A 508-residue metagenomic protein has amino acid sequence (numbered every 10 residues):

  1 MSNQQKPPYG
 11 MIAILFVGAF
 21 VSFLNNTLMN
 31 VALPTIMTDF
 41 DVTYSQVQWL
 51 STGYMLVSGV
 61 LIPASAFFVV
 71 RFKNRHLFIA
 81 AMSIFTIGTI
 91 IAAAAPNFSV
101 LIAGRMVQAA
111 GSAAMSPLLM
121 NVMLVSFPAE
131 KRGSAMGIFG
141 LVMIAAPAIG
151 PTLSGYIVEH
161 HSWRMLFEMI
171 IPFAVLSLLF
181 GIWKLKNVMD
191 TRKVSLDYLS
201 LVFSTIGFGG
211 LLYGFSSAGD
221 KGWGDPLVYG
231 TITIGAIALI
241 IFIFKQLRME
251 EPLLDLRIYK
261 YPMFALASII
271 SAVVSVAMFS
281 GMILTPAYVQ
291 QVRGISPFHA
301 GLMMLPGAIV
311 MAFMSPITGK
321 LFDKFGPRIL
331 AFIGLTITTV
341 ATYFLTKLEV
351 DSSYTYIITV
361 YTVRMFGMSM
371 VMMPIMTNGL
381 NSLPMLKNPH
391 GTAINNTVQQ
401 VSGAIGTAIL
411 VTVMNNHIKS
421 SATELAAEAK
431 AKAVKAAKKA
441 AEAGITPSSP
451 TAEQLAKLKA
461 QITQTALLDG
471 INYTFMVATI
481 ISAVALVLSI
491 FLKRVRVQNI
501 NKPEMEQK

Functional and structural regions predicted by a protein language model:
M1-Q4: Short, Lys/Arg-rich, polar N-terminal cytosolic tail immediately upstream of the first transmembrane signal-anchor
P8-L24, M29-L33, D41-S51, A66 (+10 more regions): 12-transmembrane solute porter fold
M55, I62-L199, P226: Helix-loop-helix hairpins in multi-pass membrane proteins, especially solute transporters
L56-V60, I90, I144, A148 (+4 more regions): Hydrophobic/small/kink-forming positions within alpha-helical transmembrane segments of polytopic membrane proteins
I90-I91, Y156, G209, Y213 (+2 more regions): Alpha-helical transmembrane segments of multipass membrane proteins
L179-Y198, F244-L253, F491-N501: Helix-loop junctions on the cytosolic side of multi-pass membrane transporters, especially the intracellular loop
S217-G222: Short, hydrophobic transmembrane alpha-helix segments
V401-R494, N499-K508: Hydrophobic transmembrane architecture of multi-pass small-molecule transporters
